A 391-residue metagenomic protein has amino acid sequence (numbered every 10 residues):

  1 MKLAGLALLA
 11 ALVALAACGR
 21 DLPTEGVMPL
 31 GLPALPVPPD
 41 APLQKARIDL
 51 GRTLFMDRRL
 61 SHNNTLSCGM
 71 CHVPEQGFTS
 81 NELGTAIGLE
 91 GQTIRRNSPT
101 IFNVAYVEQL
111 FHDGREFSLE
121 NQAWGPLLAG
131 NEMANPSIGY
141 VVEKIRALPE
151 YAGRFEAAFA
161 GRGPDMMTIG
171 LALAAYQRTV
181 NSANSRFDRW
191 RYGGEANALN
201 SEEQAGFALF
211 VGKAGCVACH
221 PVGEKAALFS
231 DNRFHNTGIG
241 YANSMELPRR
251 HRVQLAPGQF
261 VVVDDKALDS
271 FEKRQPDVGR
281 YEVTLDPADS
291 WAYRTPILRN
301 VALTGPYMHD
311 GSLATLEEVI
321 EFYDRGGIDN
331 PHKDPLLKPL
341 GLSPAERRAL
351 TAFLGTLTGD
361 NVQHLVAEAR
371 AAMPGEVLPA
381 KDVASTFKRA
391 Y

Functional and structural regions predicted by a protein language model:
M1-A7: Bacterial N-terminal signal peptides that target proteins for export
L15-A17: C-terminal motif of bacterial Sec signal peptides marking the signal peptidase cleavage site
D21-G125, D188-L313, E318-E321, I328-N330 (+1 more regions): Short glycine/threonine-rich turn/loop motifs
P42, R59, G163, G341-L342: Short, conserved sequence motifs enriched in acidic/basic residues, glycine, and aromatics that mark functional "hot
A46-L50, T100, S118, Y140 (+9 more regions): Extracytoplasmic/secreted proteins, especially bacterial periplasmic and envelope-associated proteins
H62-L66, R154-T168, R186-R189, N361-A369: Surface-exposed patches in mature extracellular/periplasmic domains of secreted proteins
F111-A183: Residue microenvironments linked to proteolytic maturation and disulfide-stabilized extracellular modules
I320, G327-A345, A349, V362-L365 (+1 more regions): C-terminal soluble interaction/assembly domains
